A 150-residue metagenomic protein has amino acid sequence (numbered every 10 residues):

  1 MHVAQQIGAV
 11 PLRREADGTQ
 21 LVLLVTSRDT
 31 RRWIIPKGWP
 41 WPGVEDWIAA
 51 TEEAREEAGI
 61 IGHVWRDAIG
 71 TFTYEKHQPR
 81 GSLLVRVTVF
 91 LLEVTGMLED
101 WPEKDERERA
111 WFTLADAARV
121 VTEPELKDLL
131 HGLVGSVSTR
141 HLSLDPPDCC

Functional and structural regions predicted by a protein language model:
M1-A4, L12-R14, T71, E75 (+2 more regions): Class I (Rossmann-like) S-adenosyl-L-methionine-dependent methyltransferase catalytic domain, capturing the SAM-binding
M1-P36: N-terminal strand-loop-strand
A4, G8-R14, V64-I69, T88-L91: Sequence/structural signature of beta-propeller domains
Q5-I7, Q20, V85-T88, R107: Change "...and in nucleic-acid phosphodiester-cleaving endonucleases..." to "...and in nucleic-acid processing enzymes
A16-G18, D29-R32, W41, I48 (+2 more regions): Short, charged/polar surface micro-motifs in flexible loops or helix N-caps
D29-W33, V94, L98-C150: Nudix hydrolase/Nudix homology domain
I35-I69: The catalytic Nudix box helix
T71-D100, A110: Active-site-adjacent beta-strand/loop module that shapes the phosphate/pyrophosphate-binding cleft
